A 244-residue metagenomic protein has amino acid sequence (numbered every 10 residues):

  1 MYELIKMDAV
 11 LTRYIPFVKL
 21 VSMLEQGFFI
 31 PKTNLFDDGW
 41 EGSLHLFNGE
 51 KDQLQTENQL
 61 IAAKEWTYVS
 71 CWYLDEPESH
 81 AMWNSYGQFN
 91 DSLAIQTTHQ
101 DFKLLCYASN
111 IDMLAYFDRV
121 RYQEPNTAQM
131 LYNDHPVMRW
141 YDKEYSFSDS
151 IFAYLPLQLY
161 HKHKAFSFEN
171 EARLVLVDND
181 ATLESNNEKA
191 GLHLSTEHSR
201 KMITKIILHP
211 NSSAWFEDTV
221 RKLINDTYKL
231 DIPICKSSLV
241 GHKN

Functional and structural regions predicted by a protein language model:
M1-N244: Partner-binding and oligomerization surfaces adjacent to conserved cores of proteins that assemble macromolecular
